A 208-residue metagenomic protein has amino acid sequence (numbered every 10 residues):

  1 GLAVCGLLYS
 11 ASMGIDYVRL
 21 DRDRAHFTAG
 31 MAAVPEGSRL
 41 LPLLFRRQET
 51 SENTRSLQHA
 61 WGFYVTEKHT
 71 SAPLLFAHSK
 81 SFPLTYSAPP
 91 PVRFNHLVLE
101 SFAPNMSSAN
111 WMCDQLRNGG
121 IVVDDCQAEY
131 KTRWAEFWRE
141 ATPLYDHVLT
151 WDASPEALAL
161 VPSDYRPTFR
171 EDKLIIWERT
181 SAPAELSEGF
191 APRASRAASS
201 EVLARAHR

Functional and structural regions predicted by a protein language model:
G1-S12: Signature aromatic-anchored transmembrane alpha helix within multi-pass, membrane-resident enzymes that catalyze glycan
Y17-D23, G30-I121, A141-A153, W177: Short periplasmic/luminal acceptor-recognition loop of GT-C membrane glycosyltransferases, typified by
R24-A29, R133-A135: Short alpha-helical segments and helix-capping/turn motifs at coil-helix boundaries
S108-R208: Aromatic/acidic, Gly/Pro-rich catalytic loop(s) in extracytoplasmic/lumenal soluble domains of multi-pass membrane
